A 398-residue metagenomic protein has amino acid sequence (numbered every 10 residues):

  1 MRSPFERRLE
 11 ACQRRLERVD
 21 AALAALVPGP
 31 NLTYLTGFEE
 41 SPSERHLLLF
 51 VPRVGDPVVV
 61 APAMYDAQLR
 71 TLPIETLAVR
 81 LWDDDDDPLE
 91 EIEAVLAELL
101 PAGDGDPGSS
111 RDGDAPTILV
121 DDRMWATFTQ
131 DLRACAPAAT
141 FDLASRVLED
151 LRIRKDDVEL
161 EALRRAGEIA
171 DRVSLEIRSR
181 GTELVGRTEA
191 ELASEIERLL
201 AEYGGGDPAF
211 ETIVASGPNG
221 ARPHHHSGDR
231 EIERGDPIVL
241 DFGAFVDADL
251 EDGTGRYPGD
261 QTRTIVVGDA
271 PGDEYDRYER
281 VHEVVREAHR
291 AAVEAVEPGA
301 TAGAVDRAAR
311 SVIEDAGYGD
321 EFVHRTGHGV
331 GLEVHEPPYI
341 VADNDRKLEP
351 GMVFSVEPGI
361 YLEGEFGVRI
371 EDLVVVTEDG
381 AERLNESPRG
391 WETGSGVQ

Functional and structural regions predicted by a protein language model:
M1-Q398: Active-site neighborhoods and metal-handling regions in enzymes and metal-associated proteins
